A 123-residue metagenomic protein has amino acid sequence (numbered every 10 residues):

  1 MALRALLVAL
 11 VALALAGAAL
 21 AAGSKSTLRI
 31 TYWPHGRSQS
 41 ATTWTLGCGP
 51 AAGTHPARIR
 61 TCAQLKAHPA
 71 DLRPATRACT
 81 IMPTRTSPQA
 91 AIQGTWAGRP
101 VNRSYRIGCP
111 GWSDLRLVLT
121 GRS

Functional and structural regions predicted by a protein language model:
A2-S123: N- and C-terminal low-complexity/disordered segments
